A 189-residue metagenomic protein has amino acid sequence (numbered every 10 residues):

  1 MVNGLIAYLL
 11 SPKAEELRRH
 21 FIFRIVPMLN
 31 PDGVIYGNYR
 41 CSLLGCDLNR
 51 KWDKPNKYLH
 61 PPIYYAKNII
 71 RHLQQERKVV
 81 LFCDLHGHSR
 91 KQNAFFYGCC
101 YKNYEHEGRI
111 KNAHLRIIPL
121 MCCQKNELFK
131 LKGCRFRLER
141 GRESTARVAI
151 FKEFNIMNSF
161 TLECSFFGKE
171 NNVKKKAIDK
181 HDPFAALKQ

Functional and structural regions predicted by a protein language model:
M1-Q189: Structured catalytic-domain cores with a bias toward divalent-metal coordination
